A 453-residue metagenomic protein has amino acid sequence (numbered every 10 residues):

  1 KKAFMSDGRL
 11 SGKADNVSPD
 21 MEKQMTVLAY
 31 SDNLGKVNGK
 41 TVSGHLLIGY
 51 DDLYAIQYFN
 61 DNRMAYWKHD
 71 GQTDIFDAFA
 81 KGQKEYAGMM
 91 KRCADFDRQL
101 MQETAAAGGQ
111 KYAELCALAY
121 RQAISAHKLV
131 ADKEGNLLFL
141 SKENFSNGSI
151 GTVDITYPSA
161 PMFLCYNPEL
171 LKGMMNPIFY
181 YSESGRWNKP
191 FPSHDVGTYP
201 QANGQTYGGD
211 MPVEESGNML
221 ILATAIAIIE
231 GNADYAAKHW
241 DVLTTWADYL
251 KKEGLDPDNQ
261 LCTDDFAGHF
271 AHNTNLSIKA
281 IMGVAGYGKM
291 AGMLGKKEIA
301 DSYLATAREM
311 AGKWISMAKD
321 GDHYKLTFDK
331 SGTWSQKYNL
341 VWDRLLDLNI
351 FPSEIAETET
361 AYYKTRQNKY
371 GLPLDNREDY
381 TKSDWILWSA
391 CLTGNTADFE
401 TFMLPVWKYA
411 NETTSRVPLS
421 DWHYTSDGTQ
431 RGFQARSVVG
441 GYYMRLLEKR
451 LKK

Functional and structural regions predicted by a protein language model:
K1, E143-I155, P161-P168, W187 (+7 more regions): Extended ligand-binding clefts on enzyme/binding-domain cores
K1-G151: Acidic/polar, glycine-enriched structural segments that form the non-catalytic walls/loops of the carbohydrate-binding
K23-M25, A29, T41, H45 (+19 more regions): Generic recognition of stable, solvent-exposed alpha-helical segments in well-folded globular domains
G49-D51, R98-A107, Y157-E169, N218-D234 (+5 more regions): Well-ordered alpha-helical scaffold segments within catalytic/enzyme domains
W67-M90, G148-P257, N273-A291: Aromatic-rich carbohydrate-recognition surfaces in CAZymes
A78, L115, E169-Y181, M219 (+5 more regions): Extended, well-ordered alpha-helical scaffold segments
A113-D132, G151, S184-S193, D210-G217 (+5 more regions): Aromatic-lined, polymer-binding surfaces characteristic of secreted/periplasmic polysaccharide-degrading enzymes
P405, S420-K453: Terminal, non-catalytic domain-edge segments
